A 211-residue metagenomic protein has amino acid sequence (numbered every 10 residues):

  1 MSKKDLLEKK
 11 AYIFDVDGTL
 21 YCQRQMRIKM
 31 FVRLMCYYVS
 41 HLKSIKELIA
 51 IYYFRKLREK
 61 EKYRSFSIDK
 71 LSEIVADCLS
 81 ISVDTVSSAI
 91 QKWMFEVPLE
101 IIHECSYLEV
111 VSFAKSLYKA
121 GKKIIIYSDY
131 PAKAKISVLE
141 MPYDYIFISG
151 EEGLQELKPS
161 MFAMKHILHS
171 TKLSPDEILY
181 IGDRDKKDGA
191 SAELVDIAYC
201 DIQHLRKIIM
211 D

Functional and structural regions predicted by a protein language model:
M1-Y12, V111-S116, A120-K123, Y127-D211: Asp-based, Mg2+/Mn2+-dependent phosphohydrolase catalytic module
M1-Y53: Active-site neighborhood of HAD-like aspartate-dependent phosphohydrolases
G18-C22, R58-K62, E152-L154: Short histidine/acidic/glycine/proline-rich micro-motifs that form metal- and phosphate-coordinating active-site loops
Y21, Q25-R27, E104-Y107, A163-M164 (+1 more regions): A generic "structured core" feature
R27-M35, S72, I90-P98: Hydrophobic alpha-helical core bundles mediating ligand binding, dimerization, or RNAP-core interactions
K29-L34, I74, S112, F162-H166: Alpha-helical elements of Rossmann-like donor-binding domains used by nucleotide-donor carbohydrate transfer enzymes
Y53-F95: A metal-dependent, Asp-based hydrolase signature
D69, V83-I125, M161: Short, acidic loop-to-helix structural element flanking the phosphoryl-transfer center in phosphate-processing enzymes
